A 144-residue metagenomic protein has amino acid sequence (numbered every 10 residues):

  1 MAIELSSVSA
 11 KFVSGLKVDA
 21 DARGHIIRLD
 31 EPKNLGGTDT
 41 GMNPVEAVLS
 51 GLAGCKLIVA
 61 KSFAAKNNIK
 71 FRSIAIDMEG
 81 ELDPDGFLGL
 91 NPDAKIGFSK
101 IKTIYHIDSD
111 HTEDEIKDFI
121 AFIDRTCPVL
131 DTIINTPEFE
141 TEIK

Functional and structural regions predicted by a protein language model:
M1-S50, S62-K144: Extended beta-strand/beta-hairpin segments
L52-K56: Alpha-helical metal-binding/catalytic segments enriched in His/Glu/Asp
